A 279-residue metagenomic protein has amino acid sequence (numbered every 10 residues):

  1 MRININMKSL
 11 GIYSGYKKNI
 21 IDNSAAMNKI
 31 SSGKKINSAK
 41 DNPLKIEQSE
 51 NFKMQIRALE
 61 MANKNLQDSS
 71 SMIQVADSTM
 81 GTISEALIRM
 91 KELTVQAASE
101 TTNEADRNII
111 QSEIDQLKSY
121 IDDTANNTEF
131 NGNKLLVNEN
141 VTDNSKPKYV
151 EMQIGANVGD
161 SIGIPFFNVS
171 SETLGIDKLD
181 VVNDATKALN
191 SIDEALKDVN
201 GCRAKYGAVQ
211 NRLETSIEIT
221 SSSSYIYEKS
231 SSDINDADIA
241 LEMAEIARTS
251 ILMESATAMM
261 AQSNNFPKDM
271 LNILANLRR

Functional and structural regions predicted by a protein language model:
M1-S9, I21, N37-S38, I46 (+5 more regions): Amphipathic alpha-helical coiled-coil/heptad-repeat segments
S9-P43: Short, positively charged
A26, I83-A86, S223: H+5 position of the DHp
I30, L59, L93-T94: Non-transmembrane amphipathic alpha-helical segments
K34, I219-T220, E245: Short, small/polar residue-rich loop motifs at catalytic or cofactor-binding pockets
C202, Y206-V209, S223-S224, E228-A247: Amphipathic, heptad-repeat alpha-helical segments used for oligomerization and assembly
